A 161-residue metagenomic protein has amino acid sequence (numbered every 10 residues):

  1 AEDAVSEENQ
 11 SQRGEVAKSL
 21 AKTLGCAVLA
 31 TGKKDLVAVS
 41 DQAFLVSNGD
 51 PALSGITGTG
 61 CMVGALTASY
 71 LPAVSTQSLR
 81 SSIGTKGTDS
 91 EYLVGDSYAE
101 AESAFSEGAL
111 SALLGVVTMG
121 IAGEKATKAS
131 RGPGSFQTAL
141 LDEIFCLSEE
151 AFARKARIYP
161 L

Functional and structural regions predicted by a protein language model:
A1-L45, A52: Conserved phosphate/ATP/ADP-binding segment of small-molecule kinases
S6, G49-T57, A126-S130: A short glycine/serine-rich beta->alpha loop
E8-E15, G58, M62, S103-L114 (+2 more regions): Conserved active-site and cofactor/substrate-binding residues in soluble primary-metabolism enzymes
L20, S81-T85: Intrinsic low-complexity repeat tracts in disordered regions, enriched in small/polar residues
T31-K33, S40, N48-D50, I56-T59 (+2 more regions): Fold-independent oxyanion-binding glycine-rich loops and adjacent beta-strand/coil segments at enzyme active sites
K34, D50, G115-G120: Glycine-rich beta-alpha junction loops
T57-T76, G84-E102, E107, A112-V116: Short, small-residue alpha-helix embedded
L79, S90-Y98, S103, G120-L161: Charged C-terminal helix
